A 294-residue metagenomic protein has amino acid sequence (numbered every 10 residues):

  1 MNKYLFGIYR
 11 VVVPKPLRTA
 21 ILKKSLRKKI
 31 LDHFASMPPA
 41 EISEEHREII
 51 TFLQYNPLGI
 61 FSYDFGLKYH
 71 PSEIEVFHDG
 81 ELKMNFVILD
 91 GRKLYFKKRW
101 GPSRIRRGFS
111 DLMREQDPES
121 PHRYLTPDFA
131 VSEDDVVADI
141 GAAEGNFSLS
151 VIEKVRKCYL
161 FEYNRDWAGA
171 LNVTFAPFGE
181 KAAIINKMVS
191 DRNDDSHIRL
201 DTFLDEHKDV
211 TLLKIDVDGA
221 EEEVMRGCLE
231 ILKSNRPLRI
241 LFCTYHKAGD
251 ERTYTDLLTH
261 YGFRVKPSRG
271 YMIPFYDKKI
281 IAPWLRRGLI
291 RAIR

Functional and structural regions predicted by a protein language model:
M1-R294: Phosphate/nucleotide-binding beta-alpha loop and adjacent structural elements of enzyme active sites
